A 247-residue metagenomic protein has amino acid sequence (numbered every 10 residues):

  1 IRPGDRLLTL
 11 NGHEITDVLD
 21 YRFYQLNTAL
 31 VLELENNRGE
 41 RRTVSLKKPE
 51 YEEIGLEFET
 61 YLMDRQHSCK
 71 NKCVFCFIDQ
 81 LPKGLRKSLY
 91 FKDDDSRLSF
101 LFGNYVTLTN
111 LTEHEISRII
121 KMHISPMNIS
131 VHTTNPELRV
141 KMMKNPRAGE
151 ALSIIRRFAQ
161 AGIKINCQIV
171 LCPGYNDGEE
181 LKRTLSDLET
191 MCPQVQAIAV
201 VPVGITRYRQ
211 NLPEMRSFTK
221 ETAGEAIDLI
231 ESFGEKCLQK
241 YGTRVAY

Functional and structural regions predicted by a protein language model:
I1-T16: Conserved PDZ fold ligand-binding element
G4-L7, L32, C76: Terminal peptide-recognition signature
L19: Conserved short alpha-helical segments that host acidic/polar catalytic motifs at enzyme active sites
R22-F58: PDZ-domain C-terminal substructure recognizer with occasional recognition of PDZ-binding tails
L26, N37, I78-P82, P193 (+1 more regions): Non-catalytic alpha-helical coupling and interface elements of nucleotide-dependent molecular machines and regulators
E50-Q194, G204-L229: Conserved Radical SAM active-site core
G224-Y247: Hard-cation-handling environments
